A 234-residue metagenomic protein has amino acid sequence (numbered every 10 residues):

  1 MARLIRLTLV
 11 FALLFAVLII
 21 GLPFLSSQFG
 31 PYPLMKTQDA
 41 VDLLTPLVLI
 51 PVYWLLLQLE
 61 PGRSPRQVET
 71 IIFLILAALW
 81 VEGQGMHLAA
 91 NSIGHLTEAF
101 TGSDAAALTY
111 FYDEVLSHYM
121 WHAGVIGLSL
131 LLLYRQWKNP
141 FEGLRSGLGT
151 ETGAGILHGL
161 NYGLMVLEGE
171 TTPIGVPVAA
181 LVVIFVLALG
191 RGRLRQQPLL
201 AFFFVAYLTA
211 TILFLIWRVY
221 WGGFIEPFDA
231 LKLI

Functional and structural regions predicted by a protein language model:
M1-D104: N-terminal topogenic module of multi-pass integral membrane proteins
M1-R3, Y32, L57-I71, K138-L148 (+1 more regions): Membrane-interface helix-boundary motifs at transmembrane edges
G21-Y32, Y162-E170, I216-I225: Juxtamembrane "helix-exit" motif on the non-cytosolic side of transmembrane helices
L108-L130: Hydrophobic alpha-helical transmembrane segments
H122-R145: Transmembrane alpha-helical segments in integral membrane proteins
G149-V183: Hydrophobic alpha-helical transmembrane segments of integral membrane proteins
A201-G223: Final/C-terminal transmembrane alpha-helix of multipass membrane proteins
F224-I234: Cytosolic/matrix-facing juxtamembrane and C-terminal tails of multi-pass cellular membrane proteins
